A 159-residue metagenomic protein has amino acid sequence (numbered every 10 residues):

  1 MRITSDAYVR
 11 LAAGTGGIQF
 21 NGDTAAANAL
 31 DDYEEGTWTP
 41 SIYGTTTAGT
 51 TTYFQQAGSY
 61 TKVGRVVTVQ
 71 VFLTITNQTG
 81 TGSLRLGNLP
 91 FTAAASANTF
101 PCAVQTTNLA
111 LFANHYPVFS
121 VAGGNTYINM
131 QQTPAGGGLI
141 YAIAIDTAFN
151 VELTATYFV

Functional and structural regions predicted by a protein language model:
M1, A57-T61, Y116-G123: Short, exposed beta-strand/loop patches in secreted or surface proteins that constitute
M1-G17, A29, S59, V66: Beta-strand-rich receptor-binding modules of extracellular spikes/adhesins
I3, V67-V69, L89, A155: Residue-level detector of buried hydrophobic side-chain packing in well-ordered secondary-structure elements
A25-A29, T37-V63, F72-A95, G137-A148: Surface-exposed ligand/attachment interfaces on beta-rich extracellular proteins
L73-N125, N129: Terminal beta-strand-rich extracellular "head" domains that mediate receptor/glycan or other ligand binding
T126-A135, L139-Y141: Glycine-anchored, exposed beta-strand/edge motif detector
T147-V159: Short, structured beta-strand segments at or near domain termini in extracellular proteins/domains
